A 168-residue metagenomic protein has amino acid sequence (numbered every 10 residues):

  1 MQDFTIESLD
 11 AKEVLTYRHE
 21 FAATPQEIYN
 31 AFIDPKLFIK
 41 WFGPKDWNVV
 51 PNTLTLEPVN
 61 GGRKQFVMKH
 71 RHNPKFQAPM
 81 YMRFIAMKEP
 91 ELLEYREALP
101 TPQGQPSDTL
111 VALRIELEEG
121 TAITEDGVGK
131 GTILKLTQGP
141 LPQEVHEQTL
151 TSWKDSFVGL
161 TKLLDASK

Functional and structural regions predicted by a protein language model:
M1-V49: Hydrophobic ligand-binding cavity/cleft-lining segments
L9-A11, L56, P74-A78, Q105-T109 (+2 more regions): A generic structural micro-feature
K12-R18, P25-E27, R63, P79 (+3 more regions): Intrinsic-disorder/low-complexity, polar/charged segments enriched in Ser/Thr/Lys/Arg/Asp/Glu/Gln
T16-Y17, K36-Q77: Short beta-edge strand/loop motif at the mouth of beta-sheet-based domains
H19, T53-L54, P79-A86, L110-E125: Hydrophobic/aromatic beta-strand elements that line small-molecule binding cavities or substrate pockets in beta-rich
I28-Y29, F38, K64, F84 (+4 more regions): Hydrophobic pocket/interface hotspot
E94-K154: Beta-strand/loop substructures that line and gate deep hydrophobic ligand-binding cavities in soluble
F157-K168: Short amphipathic alpha-helical signal-transduction/dimerization elements
